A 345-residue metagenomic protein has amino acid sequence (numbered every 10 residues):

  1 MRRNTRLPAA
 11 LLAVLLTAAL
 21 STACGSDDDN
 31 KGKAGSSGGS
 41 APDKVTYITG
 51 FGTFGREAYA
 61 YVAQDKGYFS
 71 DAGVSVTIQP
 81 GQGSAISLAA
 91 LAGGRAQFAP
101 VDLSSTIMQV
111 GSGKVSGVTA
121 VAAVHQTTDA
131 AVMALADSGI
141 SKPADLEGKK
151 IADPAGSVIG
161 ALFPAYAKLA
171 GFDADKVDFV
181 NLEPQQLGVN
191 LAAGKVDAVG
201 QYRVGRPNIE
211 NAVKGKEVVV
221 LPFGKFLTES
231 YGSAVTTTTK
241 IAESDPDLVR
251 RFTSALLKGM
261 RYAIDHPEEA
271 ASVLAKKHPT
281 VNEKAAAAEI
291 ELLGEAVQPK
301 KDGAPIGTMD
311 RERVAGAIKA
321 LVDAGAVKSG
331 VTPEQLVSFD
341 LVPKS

Functional and structural regions predicted by a protein language model:
M1-L11: Bacterial N-terminal signal peptides that target proteins for export
A19-A23: C-terminal motif of bacterial Sec signal peptides marking the signal peptidase cleavage site
G25-D28: Bacterial signal peptide processing site
N30-D173, D178-N181, G188-N190, D197-R203 (+1 more regions): Short, glycine-/small- and polar/acidic-enriched structural segments that line small-molecule recognition paths
S104, V180, Q185-V189, A193-P279: Pocket-lining segment of extracytoplasmic ligand-binding domains
A174-V177, T280-E291, K328-Q335: Short, surface-exposed acidic
S244-A324: Secondary-structure end/capping motifs
V314-S345: Conserved C-terminal helix/tail region of periplasmic/extracytoplasmic solute-binding proteins
